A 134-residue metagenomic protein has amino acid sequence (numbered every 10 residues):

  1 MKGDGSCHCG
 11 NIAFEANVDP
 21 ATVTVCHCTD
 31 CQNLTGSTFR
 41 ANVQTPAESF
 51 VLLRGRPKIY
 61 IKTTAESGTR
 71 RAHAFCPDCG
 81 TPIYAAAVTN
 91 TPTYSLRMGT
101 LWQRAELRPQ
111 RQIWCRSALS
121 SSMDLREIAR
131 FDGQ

Functional and structural regions predicted by a protein language model:
M1-Q134: A short Gly-Trp-Pro
